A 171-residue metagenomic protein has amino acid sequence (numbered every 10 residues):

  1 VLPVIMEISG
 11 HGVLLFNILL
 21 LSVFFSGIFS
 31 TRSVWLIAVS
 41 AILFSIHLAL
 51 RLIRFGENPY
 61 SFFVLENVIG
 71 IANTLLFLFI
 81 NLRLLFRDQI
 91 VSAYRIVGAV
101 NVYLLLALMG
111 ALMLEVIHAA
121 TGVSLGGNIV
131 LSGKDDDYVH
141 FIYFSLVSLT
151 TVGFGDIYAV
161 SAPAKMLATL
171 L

Functional and structural regions predicted by a protein language model:
L2-L14, G27-W35, G56-E57: Short, hydrophobic transmembrane alpha-helix segments
L2-V4, S45-I53, L108: Aromatic-anchored segments of alpha-helical transmembrane domains
I5-L20, F63-L75, Y138-F144: Structural signature of hydrophobic alpha-helical transmembrane segments
E7-I8, M109-Y143: Outer-pore turret/helix-boundary of cation channels
L19-S30, I46-L50, I69-F79: Alpha-helical transmembrane segments and their membrane-interface exit regions
W35-I46, F63-I71, V91-V102: Cytoplasmic-side transmembrane-helix entry/capping segments in multi-pass membrane proteins
F77-V123: Pore-domain transmembrane helices of cation channels
D136-L171: Pore domain of cation channels
